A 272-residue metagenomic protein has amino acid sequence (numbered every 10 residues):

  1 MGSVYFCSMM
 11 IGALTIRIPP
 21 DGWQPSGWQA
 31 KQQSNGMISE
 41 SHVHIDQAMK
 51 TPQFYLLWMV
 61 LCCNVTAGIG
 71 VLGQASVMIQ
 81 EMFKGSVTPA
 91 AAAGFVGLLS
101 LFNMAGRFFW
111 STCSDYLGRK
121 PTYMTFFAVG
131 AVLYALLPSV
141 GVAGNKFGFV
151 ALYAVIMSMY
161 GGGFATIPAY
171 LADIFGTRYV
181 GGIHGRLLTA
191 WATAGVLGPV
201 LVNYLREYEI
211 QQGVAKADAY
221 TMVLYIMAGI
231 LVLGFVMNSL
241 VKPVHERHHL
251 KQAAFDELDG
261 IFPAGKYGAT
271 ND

Functional and structural regions predicted by a protein language model:
M1-G2, Y204-G229, Q252: A membrane-interface helix-boundary motif in multi-pass transporters
M9-I16, I226-D272: Multi-pass alpha-helical transporter architecture, strongest for 12-TM Major Facilitator/SLC carriers used
D46-S111, G195-N203: Extracytoplasmic gate region of multi-pass secondary transporters
C62, F147-G162: Hydrophobic core of transmembrane alpha-helices in multi-pass small-molecule transporters, especially MFS/SLC-type
D115-F127: Cytoplasmic membrane-interface "Motif A"-like loop-to-helix N-cap segments of 12-TM Major Facilitator Superfamily
V129-V142: C-terminal ends and interior cores of transmembrane alpha-helices in multi-pass membrane transporters/permeases
G162-F175: Intracellular juxtamembrane helix-capping segments at the cytosolic ends of symmetry-related transmembrane helices
I174-I210: A late C-terminal transmembrane helix in Major Facilitator Superfamily
